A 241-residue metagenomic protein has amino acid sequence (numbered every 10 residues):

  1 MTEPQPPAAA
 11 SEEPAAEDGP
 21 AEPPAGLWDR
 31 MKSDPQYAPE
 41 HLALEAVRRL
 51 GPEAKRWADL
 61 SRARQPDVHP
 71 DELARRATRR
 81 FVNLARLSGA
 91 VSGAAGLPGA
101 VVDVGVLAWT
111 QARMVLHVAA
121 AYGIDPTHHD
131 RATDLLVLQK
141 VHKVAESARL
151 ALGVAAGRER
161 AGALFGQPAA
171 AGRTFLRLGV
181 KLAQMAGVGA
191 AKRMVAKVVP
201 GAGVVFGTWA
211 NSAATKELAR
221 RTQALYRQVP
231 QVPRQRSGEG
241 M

Functional and structural regions predicted by a protein language model:
M1-A90, A112-M241: Terminal, membrane-proximal amphipathic helices and intrinsically disordered targeting/regulatory segments
S88-V101: Transmembrane alpha-helix interface/packing and boundary motifs in multi-pass membrane proteins, characterized by
P98-V101, G105, A121-Y122: Long amphipathic alpha-helical segments with strong coiled-coil/leucine-zipper propensity
L107-W109: Hydrophobic alpha-helical transmembrane segments of integral membrane proteins
